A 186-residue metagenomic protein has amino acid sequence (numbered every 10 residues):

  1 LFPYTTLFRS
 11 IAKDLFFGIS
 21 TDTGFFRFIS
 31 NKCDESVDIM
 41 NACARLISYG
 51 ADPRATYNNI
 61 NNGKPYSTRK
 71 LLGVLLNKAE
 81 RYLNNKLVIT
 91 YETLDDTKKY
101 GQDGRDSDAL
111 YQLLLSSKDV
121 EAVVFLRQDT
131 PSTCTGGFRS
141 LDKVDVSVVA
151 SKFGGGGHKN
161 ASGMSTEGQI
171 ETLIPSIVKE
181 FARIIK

Functional and structural regions predicted by a protein language model:
F2-L7: Short, small-residue-biased leader/transition segments that mark boundaries at the very start of proteins
F8-A12: A short alpha-helix-loop-beta-strand transition element characteristic of N-terminal alpha/beta dinucleotide-binding
F16, S20-K152, G157-K186: Hydrophobic helix-and-loop "lid/oligomerization" segment in the mid-to-C-terminal part of catalytic domains
